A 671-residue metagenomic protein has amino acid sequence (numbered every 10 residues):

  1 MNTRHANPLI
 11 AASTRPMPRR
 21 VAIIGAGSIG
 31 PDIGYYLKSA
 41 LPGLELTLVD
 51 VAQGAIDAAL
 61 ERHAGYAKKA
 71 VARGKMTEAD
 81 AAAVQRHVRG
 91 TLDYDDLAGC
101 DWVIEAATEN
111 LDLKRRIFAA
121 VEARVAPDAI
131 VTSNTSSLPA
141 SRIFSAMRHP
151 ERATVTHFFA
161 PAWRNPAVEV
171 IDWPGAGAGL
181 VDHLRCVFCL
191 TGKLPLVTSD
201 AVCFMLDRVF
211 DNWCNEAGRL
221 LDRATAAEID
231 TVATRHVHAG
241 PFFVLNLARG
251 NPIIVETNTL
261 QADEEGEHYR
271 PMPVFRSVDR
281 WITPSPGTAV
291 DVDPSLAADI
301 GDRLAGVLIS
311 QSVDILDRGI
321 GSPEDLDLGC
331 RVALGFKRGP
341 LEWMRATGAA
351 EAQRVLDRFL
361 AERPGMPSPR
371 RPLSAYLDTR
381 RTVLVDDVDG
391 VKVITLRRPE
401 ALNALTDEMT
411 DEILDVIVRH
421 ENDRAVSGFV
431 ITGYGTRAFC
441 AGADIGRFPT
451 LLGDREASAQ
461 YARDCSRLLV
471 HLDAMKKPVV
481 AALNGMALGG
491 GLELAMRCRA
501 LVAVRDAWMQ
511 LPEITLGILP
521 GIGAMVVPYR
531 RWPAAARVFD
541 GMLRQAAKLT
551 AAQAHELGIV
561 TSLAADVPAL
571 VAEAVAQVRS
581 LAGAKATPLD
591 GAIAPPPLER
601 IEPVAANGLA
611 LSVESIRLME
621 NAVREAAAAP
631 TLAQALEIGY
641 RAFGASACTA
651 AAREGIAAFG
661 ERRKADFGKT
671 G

Functional and structural regions predicted by a protein language model:
M1-D389, R397-E400, E408, L451-G453 (+9 more regions): N-terminal glycine-rich phosphate-binding loop for ADP-containing cofactors
I33, V470-L516: Glycine-rich beta-to-alpha active-site loop
I104-E105, S133, T432, A481 (+1 more regions): Redox-cofactor binding/interface segments in oxidoreductases and associated redox assembly factors
L373-T436, E456, Q460, V470: Conserved CoA-thioester-binding segment of acyl-CoA-metabolizing enzymes
I394, R398, E412-I413, I431 (+7 more regions): Terminal peptide-recognition signature
G433-L468, A487, T515-G517: Glycine- (often His-adjacent) and acidic-residue-rich active-site loop that binds/positions the CoA thioester
A441-A443, P528, V538-A546: Short helix- or helix-capping micro-motifs that position conserved polar/aromatic residues at function-defining sites
G489, A546-Q553: Acidic, divalent-metal-coordinating active-site segment for phosphoryl/phosphodiester hydrolysis, typified by short
